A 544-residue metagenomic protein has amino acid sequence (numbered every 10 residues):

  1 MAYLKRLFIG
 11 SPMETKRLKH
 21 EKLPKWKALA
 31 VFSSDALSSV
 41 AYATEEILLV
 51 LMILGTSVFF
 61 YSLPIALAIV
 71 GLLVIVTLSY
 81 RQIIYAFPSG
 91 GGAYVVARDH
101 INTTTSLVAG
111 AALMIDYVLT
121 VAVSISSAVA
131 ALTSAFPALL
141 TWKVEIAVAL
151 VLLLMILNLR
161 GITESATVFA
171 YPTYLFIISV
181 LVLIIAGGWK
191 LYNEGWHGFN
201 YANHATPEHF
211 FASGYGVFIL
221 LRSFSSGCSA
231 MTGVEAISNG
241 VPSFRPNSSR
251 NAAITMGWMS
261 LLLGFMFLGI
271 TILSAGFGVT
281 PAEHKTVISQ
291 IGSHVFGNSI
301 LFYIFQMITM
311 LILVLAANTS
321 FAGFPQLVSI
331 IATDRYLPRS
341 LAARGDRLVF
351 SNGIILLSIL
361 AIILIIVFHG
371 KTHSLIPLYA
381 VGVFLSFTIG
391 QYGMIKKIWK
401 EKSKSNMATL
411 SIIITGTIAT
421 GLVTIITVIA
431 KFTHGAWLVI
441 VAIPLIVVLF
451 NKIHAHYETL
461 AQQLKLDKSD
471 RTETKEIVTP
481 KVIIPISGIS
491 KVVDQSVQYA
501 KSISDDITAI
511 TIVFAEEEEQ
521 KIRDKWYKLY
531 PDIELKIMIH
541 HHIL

Functional and structural regions predicted by a protein language model:
M1-L54, L78, S89, V95-T104 (+3 more regions): Membrane-interface "cap" regions at the ends of multi-pass membrane proteins
L29, S340-S351, F387-F432, Q463 (+1 more regions): C-terminal membrane-solvent junction of multi-pass transporters and transport-like membrane proteins
I47-G110, V123-L150, S260-L268: Extracellular loop-to-transmembrane helix junctions
T103, V144-V148, S243-M266, I330-I366 (+1 more regions): Loop-to-transmembrane helix boundary motifs in multi-pass membrane proteins
L154-N193, T255-M259, I376-T388, T409-A419 (+1 more regions): Membrane-interface loop-to-helix entry segments
Y174, I178-T232, A430, H434 (+1 more regions): Helix-loop-helix junctions that connect adjacent transmembrane segments in multi-pass membrane transporters
F176-A205, T271-G278, T388-S403, K452-A461: Hydrophobic alpha-helical segments and their helix-loop junctions in multi-pass secondary transporters
W258-L261, F265-A316, L341-I366: TM-loop-TM module centered on a large, flexible mid-protein loop between adjacent transmembrane helices in multi-pass
